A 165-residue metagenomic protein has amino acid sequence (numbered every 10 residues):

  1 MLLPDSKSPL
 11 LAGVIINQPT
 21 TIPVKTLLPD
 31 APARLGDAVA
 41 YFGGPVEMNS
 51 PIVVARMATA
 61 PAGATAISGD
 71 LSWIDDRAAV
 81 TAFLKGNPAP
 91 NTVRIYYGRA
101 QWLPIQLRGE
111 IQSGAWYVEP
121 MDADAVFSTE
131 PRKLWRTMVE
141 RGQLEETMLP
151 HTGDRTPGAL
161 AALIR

Functional and structural regions predicted by a protein language model:
M1-Y96, A100-R165: A short aromatic-anchored loop/beta-hairpin motif
